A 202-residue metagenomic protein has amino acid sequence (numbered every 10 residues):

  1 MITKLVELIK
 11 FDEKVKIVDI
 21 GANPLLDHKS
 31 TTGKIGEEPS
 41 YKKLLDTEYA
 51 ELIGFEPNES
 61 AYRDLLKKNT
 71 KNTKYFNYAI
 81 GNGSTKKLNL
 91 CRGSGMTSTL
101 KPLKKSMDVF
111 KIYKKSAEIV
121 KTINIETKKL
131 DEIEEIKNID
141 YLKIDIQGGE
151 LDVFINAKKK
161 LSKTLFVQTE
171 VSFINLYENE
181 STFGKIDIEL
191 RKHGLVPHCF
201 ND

Functional and structural regions predicted by a protein language model:
M1-D202: Phosphate/nucleotide-binding beta-alpha loop and adjacent structural elements of enzyme active sites
